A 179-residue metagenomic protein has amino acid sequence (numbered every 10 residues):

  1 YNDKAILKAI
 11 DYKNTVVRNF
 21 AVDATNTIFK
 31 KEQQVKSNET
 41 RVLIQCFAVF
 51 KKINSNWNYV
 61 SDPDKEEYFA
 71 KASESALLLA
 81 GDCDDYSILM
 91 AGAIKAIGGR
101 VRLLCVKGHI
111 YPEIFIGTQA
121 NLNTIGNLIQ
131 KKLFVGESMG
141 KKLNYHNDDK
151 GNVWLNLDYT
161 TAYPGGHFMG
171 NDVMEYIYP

Functional and structural regions predicted by a protein language model:
N2-L78: Secondary-structure boundary elements
S73-D84, F115: Periplasmic OmpA-like peptidoglycan-binding domain that tethers envelope proteins to the cell wall
D84-P179: Hydrophobic/aromatic-rich core segments of domains that either
